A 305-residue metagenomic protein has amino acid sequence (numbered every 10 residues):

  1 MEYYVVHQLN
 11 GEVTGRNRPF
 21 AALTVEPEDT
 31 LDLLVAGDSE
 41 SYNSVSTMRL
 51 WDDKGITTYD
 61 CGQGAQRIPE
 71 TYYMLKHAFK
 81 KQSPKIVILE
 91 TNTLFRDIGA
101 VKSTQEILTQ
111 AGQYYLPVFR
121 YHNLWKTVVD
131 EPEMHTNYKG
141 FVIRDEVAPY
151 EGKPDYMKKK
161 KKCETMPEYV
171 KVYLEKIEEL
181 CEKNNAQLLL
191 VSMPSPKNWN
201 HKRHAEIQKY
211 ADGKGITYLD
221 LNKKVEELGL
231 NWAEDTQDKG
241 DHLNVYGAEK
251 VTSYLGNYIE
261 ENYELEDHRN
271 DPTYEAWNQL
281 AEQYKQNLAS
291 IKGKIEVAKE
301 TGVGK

Functional and structural regions predicted by a protein language model:
Y4-V25: Alpha-helical transmembrane signal-anchor/signal-peptide segments
P27-V45, H242-V245: Catalytic nucleophile-elbow at a beta strand-turn-alpha helix junction centered on a G-D-S/GDSL motif, marking
V35, D60-G64, K161-P167, V191-K197 (+1 more regions): Second-shell loop/turn segments in exported
A36, E40-P117: Membrane-embedded segments
V45, E70-M74, Q110-N123, E133 (+7 more regions): Extracytoplasmic/secreted proteins, especially bacterial periplasmic and envelope-associated proteins
I86-R96, D145-L228: Conserved, well-ordered alpha-helix/loop/beta-strand core segments that scaffold catalytic motifs
A100-Q187, H268-K305: Secreted/periplasmic serine-hydrolase-like ester/acetyl group-modifying domain
T236-T273: Histidine-centered active-site loop/cap adjacent to the catalytic His in serine esterases/O-acetyl transfer systems
